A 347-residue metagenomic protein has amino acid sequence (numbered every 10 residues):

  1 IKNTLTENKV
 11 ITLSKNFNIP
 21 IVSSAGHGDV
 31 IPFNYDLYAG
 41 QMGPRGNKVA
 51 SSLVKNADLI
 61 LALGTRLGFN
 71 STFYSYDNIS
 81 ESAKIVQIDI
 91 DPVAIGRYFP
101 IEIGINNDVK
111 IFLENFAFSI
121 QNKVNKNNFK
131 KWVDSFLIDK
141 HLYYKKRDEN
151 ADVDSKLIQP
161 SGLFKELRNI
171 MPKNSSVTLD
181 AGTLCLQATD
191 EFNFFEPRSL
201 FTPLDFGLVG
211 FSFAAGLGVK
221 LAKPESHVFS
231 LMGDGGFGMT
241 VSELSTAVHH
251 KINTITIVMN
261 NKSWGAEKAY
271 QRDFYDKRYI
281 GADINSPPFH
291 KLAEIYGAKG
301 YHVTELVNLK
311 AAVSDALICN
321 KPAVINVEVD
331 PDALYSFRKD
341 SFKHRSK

Functional and structural regions predicted by a protein language model:
I1-K15: Glycine-rich phosphate/diphosphate-binding loop of Rossmann-like nucleotide-binding domains
N3-E7, L67-N78, K268, Y335-S336: Glycine/threonine-rich flexible loop motifs
E7, P44, S51, N56 (+4 more regions): Thiamine diphosphate
N8-I11, L137-A214, V219: Active-site diphosphate/adenylate-binding microenvironment
S14-N18, T72-P92, P197-R198, F337-K347: A short, gly/pro- and small-residue-rich
I19-A25, V86-D89, T256-M259: Short internal beta-strands
I21-S24, A62-L63, Q87, I105-N107 (+4 more regions): General beta-strand structural signal in soluble alpha/beta enzymes
H27-S135, V313: Glycine-rich, acidic loop regions that bind phosphate or pyrophosphate groups
